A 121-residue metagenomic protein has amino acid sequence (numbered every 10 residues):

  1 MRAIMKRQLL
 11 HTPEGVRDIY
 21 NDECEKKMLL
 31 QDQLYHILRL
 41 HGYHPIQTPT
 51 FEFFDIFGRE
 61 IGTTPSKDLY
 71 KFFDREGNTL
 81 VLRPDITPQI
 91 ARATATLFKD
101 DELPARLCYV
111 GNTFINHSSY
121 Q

Functional and structural regions predicted by a protein language model:
R2-Q121: TRNA-recognition modules of translation machinery and tRNA-sensing kinases, especially anticodon-binding
